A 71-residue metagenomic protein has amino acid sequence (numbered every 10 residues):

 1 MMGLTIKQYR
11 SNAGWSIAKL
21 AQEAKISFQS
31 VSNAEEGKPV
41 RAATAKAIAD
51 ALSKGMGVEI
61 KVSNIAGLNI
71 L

Functional and structural regions predicted by a protein language model:
M1-A13, V62: A short, Lys/Arg-rich alpha-helix, primarily the initiator
I6, L20, V31-S32: Conserved hydrophobic/aromatic packing and binding residues within compact polymer-binding modules
R10, A21, A49: The alpha-helix within a helix-turn-helix
K25-V40: Recognition helix of helix-turn-helix/homeodomain-like DNA-binding domains that insert into the DNA major groove
A42-I60: DNA major-groove recognition helix of helix-turn-helix/homeodomain DNA-binding modules
E59-L71: Short amphipathic recognition helices of helix-turn-helix/homeodomain-type DNA-binding modules
